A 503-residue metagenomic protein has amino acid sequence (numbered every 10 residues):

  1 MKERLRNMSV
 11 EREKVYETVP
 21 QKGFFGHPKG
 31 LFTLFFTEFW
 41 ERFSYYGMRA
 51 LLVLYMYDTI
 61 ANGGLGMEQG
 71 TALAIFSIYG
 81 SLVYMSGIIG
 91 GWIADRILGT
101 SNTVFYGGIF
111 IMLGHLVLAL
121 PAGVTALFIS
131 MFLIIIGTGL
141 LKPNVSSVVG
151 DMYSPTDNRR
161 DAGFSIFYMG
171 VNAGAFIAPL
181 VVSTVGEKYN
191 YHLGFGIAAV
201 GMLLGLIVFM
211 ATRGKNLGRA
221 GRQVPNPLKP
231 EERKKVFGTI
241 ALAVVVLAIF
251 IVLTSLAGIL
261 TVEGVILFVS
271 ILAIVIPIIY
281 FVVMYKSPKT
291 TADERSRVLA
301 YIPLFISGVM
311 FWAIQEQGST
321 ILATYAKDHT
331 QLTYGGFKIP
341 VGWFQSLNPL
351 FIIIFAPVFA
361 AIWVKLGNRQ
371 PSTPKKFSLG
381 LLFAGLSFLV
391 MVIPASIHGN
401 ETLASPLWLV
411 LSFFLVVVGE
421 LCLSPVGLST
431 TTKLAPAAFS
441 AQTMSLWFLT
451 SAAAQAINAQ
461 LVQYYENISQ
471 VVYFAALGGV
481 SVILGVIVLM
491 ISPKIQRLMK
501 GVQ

Functional and structural regions predicted by a protein language model:
M1-G30, P155, S183-S319, A323 (+3 more regions): Intracellular loop-helix junctions on the cytosolic face of multi-pass helical membrane proteins
F39, G114, T125-L141, N400-C422: Hydrophobic core of transmembrane alpha-helices in multi-pass small-molecule transporters, especially MFS/SLC-type
A50-L73, G318-G342: Short amphipathic helix-loop junctions that connect adjacent transmembrane helices in Major Facilitator Superfamily/SLC
L73-A94, K142, A178, S346-F359: Central cavity-lining transmembrane alpha-helices of secondary-active solute carriers, predominantly the Major
M85, S270-V283, F337-G367, G380-F388: Transmembrane alpha-helices of Major Facilitator/SLC transporters
G87-L120: Conserved MFS/SLC helix-loop-helix module at the cytosolic interface between two early adjacent transmembrane helices
G107-L127, L379-E401: C-terminal ends and interior cores of transmembrane alpha-helices in multi-pass membrane transporters/permeases
R159-P179, G186-E187, G194-G205, F209 (+2 more regions): Glycine-rich segments within core transmembrane alpha-helices of 12-TM secondary carriers
